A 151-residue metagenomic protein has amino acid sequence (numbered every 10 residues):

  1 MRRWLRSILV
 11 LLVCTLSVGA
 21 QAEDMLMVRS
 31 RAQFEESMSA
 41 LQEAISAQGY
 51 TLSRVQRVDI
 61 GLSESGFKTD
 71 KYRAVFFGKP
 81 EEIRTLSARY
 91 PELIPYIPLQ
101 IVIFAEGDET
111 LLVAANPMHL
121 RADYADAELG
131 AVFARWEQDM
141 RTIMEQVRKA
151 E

Functional and structural regions predicted by a protein language model:
M1-R6: Positively charged n-region of N-terminal signal peptides that target proteins for export
S7-S17: Bacterial N-terminal signal peptides
Q21-S53, E145: Terminal, regulation- and interaction-focused segments at domain boundaries
R31, G78, A115: Active-site-proximal beta-strand/loop segments in catalytic clefts of secreted hydrolases
S37, L41, R54, V58 (+4 more regions): Stable alpha-helical elements in mature extracytoplasmic
S46, Y50-L99: Compact, glycine-rich, soluble single-domain proteins
Q100-D126: Beta-strand/loop substructures that line and gate deep hydrophobic ligand-binding cavities in soluble
M118-E151: C-terminal partner/receptor-binding element of secreted or periplasmic proteins
